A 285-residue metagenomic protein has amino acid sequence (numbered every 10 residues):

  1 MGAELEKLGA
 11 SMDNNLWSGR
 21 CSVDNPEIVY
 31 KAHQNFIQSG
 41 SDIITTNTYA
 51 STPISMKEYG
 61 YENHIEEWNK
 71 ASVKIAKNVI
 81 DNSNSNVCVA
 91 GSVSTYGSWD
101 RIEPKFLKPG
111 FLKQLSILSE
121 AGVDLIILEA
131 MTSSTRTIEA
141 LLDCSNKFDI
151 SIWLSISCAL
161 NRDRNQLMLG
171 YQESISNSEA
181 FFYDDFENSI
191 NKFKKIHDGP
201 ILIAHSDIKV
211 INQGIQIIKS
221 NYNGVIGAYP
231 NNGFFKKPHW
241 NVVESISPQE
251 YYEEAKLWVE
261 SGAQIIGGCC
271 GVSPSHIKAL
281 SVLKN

Functional and structural regions predicted by a protein language model:
M1-N285: Domain-level signal for soluble alpha/beta catalytic cores
